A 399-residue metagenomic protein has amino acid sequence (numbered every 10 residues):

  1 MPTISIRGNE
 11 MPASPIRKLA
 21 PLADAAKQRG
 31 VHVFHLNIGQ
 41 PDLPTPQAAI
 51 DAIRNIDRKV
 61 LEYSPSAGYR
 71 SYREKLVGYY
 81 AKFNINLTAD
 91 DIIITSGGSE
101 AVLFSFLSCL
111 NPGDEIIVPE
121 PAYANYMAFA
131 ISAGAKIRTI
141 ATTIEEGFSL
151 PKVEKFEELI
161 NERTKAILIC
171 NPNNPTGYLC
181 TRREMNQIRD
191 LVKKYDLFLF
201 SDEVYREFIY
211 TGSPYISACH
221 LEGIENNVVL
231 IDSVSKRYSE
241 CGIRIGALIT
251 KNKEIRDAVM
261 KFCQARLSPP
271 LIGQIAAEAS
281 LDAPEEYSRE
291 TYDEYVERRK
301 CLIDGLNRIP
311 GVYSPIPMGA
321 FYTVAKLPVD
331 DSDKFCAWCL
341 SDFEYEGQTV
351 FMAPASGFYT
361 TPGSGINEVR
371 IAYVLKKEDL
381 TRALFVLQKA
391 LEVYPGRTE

Functional and structural regions predicted by a protein language model:
P2-I4, G8-S14, L19-F34, I38-I56 (+1 more regions): PLP-dependent class I/II
K59: Basic nucleic-acid-binding alpha-helical/helix-turn surface characteristic of O6-alkylguanine DNA
Y63-S96: Conserved N-terminal alpha-helix of the aminotransferase class I/II PLP-enzyme fold
